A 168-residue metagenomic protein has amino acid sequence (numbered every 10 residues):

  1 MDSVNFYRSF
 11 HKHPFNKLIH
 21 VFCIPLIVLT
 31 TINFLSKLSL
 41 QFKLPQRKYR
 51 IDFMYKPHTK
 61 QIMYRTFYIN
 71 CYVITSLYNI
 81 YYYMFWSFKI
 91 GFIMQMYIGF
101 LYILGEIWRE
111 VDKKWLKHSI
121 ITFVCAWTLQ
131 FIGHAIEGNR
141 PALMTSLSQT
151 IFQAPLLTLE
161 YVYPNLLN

Functional and structural regions predicted by a protein language model:
M1-N5, F10, A135-N168: Membrane-proximal soluble regions of multi-pass membrane proteins
V4-F34, I62, N79-K89: Membrane interfacial helix-start motif at the N-side
I19-I24, T66-T75, F92-I98: Short hydrophobic alpha-helical membrane-embedded segments
T30, V73-Y82, M96-Y102: Hydrophobic, membrane-inserted alpha-helices
N33-Y68, L104-S119: Helix-coil boundary and interhelical linker segments in multi-pass alpha-helical membrane proteins
F42-K43, F88-F92, F131-S148: Juxtamembrane/interfacial segments flanking transmembrane helices
M84, F88, I103-K114, T128-G138 (+1 more regions): Juxtamembrane membrane-interface segments at transmembrane alpha-helix termini
G91-Y97, K114-I121: Hydrophobic alpha-helical membrane segments of integral membrane proteins
